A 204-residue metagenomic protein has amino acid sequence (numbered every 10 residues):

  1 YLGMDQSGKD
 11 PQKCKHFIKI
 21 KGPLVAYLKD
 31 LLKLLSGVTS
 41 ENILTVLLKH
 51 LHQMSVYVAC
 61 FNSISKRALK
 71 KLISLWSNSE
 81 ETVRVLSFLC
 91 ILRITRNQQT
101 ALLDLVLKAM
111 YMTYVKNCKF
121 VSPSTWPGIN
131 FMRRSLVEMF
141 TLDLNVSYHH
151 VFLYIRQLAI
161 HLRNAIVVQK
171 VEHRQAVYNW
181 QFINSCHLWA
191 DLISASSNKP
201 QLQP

Functional and structural regions predicted by a protein language model:
Y1-P204: Charge-rich, low-complexity intrinsically disordered regions
